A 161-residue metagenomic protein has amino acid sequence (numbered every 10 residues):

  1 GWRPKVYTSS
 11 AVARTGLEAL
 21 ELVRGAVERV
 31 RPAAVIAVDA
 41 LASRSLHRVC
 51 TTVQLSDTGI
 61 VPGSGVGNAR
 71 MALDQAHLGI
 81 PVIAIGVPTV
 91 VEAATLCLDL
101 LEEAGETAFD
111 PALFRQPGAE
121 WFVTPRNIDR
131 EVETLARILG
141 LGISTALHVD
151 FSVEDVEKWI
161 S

Functional and structural regions predicted by a protein language model:
G1-A26: A structural-propensity feature for long, helix-poor, extended segments
Y7-T8, A37-S161: A structural signal for small-residue-enriched, beta-sheet-centric alpha/beta enzyme cores and oligomeric scaffold folds
